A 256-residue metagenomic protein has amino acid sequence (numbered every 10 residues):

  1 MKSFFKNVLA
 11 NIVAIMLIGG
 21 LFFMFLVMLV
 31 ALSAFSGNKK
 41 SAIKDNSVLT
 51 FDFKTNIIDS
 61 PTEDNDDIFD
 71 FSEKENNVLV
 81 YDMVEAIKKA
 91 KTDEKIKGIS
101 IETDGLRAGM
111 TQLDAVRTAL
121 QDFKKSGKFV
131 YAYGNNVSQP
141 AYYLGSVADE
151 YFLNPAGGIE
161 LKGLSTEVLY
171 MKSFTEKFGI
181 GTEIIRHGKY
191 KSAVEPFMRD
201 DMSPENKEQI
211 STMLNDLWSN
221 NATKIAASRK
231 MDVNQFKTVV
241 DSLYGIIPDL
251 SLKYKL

Functional and structural regions predicted by a protein language model:
K2-D232, K237-D241: Small-residue-centered hinge/linker elements
V233-K255: Amphipathic alpha-helical substructures
